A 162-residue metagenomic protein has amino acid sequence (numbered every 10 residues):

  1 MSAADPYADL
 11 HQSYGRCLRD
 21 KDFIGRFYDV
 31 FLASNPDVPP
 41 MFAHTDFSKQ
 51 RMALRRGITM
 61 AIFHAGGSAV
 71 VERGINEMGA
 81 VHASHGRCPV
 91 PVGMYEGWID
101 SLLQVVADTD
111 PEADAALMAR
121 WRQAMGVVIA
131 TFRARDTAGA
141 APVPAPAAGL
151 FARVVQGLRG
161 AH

Functional and structural regions predicted by a protein language model:
M1-H162: Globin-like tetrapyrrole-binding proteins
